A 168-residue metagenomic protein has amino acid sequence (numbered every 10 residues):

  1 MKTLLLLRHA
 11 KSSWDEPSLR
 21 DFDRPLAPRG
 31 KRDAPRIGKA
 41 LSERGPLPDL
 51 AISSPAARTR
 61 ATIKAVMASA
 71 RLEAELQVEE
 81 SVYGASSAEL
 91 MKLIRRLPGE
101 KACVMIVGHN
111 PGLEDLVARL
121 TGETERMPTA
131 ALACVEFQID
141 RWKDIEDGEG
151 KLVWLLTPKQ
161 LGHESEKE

Functional and structural regions predicted by a protein language model:
K2-T3, L7-S81, A85, E89 (+2 more regions): Active-site-proximal alpha-helix that buttresses catalytic centers in soluble enzyme cores
S18, V117-T121, E146: Short, flexible helix/strand-to-coil boundary loops that buttress conserved ligand/catalytic motifs in alpha/beta
A40, A65, S69, R96 (+2 more regions): Active-site catalytic microenvironments for nucleophilic, acid-base chemistry
R44-P46, L97-A102: Glycine-rich phosphate-binding loop signature in dinucleotide/nucleotide-binding domains
K101-R119: A glycine-rich beta-strand to alpha-helix segment that forms a phosphate/ribose-binding loop at ligand/cofactor sites
E123-V153, P158: Domain-level recognition of soluble alpha/beta enzyme cores, biased toward histidine phosphatases/phosphomutases
